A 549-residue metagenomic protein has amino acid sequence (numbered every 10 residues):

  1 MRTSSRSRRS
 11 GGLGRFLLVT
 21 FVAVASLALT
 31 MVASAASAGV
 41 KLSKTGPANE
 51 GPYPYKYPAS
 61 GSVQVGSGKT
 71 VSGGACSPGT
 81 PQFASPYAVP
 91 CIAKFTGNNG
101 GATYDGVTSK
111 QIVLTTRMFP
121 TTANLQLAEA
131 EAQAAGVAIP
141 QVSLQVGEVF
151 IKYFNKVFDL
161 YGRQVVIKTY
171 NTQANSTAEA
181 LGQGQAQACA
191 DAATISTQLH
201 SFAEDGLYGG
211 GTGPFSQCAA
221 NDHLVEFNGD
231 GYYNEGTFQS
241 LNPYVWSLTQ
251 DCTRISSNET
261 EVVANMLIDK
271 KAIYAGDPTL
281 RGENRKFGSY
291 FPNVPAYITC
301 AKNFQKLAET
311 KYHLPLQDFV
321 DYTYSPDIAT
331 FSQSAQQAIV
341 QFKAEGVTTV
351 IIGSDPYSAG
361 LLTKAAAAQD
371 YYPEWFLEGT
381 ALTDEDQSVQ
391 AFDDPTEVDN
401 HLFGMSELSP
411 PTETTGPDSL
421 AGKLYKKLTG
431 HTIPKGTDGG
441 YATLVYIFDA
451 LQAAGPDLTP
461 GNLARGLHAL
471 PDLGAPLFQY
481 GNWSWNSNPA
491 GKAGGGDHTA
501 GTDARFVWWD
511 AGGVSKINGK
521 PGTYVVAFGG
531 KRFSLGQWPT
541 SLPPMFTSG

Functional and structural regions predicted by a protein language model:
M1-G14: N-terminal secretory signal peptides that target proteins for export/translocation
F16, G100, Q141-Q145, K156-L241 (+2 more regions): Beta-alpha junction/loop-to-helix N-cap segments that form part of ligand/metal-binding clefts
L27-P47: C-terminal region of N-terminal signal peptides and the immediate post-cleavage residues of exported proteins
S43-D191: N-terminal extracellular/periplasmic Venus flytrap/periplasmic-binding protein-like
N49-G101, D105, I112, D472-G549: Solvent-exposed, acidic/polar segments of extracytosolic/periplasmic ligand-binding ectodomains
Q198-Y322, E374-G404: Extracytoplasmic ligand/sensor domains, especially the bilobed periplasmic-binding protein
T249, A366-A442, T540-F546: Extracellular/periplasmic periplasmic-binding protein-like sensory domains
D355-L361, L408-L473: Extracellular/periplasmic ligand-binding modules, especially the Venus flytrap/periplasmic-binding
